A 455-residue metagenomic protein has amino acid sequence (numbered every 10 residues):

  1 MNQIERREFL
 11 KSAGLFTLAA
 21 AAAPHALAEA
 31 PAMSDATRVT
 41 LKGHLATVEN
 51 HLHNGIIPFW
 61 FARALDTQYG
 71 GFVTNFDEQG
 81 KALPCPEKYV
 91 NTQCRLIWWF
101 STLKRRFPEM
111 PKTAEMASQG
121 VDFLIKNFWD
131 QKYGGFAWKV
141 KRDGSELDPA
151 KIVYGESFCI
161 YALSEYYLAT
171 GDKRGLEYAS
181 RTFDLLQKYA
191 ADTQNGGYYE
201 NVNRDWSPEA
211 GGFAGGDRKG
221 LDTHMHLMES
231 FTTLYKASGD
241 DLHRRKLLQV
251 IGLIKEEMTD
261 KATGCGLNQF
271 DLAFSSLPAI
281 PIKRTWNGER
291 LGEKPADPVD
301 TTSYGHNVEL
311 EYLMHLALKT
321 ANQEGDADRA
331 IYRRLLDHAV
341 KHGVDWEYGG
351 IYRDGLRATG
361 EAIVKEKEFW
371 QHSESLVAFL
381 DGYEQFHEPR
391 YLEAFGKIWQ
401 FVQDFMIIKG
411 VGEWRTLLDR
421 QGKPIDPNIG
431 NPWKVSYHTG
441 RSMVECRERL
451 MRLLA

Functional and structural regions predicted by a protein language model:
M1-T17: N-terminal secretory signal peptides and thylakoid transit peptides that target proteins across membranes
L27-A455: Glycan-recognition and catalytic cores of secretory/periplasmic carbohydrate-active enzymes
